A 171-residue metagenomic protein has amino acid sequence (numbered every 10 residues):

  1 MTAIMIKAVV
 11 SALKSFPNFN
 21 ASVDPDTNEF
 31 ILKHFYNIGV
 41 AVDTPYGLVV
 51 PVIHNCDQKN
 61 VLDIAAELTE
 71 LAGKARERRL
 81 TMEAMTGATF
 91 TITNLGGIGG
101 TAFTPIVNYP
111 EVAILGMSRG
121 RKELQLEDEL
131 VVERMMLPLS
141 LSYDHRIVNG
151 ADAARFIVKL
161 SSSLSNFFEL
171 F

Functional and structural regions predicted by a protein language model:
M1-F171: C-terminal catalytic/motor cores of large multi-domain enzyme assemblies
